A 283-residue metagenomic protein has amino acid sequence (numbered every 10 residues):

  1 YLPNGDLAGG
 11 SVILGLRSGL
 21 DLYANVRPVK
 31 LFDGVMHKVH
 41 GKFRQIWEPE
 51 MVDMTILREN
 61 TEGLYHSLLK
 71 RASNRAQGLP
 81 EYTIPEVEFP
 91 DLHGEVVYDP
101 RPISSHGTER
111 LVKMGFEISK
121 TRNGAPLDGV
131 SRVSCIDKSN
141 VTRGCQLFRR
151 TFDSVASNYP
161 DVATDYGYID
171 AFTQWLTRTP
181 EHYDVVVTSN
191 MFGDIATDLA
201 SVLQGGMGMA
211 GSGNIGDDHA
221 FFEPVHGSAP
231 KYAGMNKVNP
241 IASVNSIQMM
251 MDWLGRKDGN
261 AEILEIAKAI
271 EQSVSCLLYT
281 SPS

Functional and structural regions predicted by a protein language model:
Y1, R132-S139, Q248-D252: Short glycine-rich or small-residue beta-strand-to-loop segments that form or flank ligand, phosphate, metal/Fe-S
Y1-P85, V97-Y98, M191: N-terminal glycine-rich phosphate/adenylate-binding segment common to multiple enzyme folds
G15-F32, D161-G167, M209-E223: Short, acidic/small-residue loops that bind anionic groups at enzyme active sites
L16-L20, A24, R58-Y65, F116-N123 (+7 more regions): Structural signal for hydrophobic packing residues in well-ordered secondary-structure cores of soluble enzyme domains
L92-G167: Glycine-rich phosphate/diphosphate-binding loop of Rossmann-like nucleotide-binding domains
G167-Q174: Short acidic loop-to-helix transition motifs that present clustered carboxylates
W175-A269, S273-L277: Glycine-rich phosphate/nucleotide-binding loop
Y279-S283: Conserved small/polar residues in nucleotide/adenosyl-binding loops
